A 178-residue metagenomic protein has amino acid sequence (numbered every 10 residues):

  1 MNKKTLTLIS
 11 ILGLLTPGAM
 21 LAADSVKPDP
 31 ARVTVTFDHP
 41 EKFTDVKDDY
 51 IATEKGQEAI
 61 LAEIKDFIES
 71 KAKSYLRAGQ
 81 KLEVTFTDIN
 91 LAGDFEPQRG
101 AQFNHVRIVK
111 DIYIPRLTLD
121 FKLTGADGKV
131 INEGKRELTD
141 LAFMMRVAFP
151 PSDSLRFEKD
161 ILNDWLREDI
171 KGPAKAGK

Functional and structural regions predicted by a protein language model:
M1-L8: Bacterial N-terminal signal peptides that target proteins for export
I9-P17: Bacterial N-terminal signal peptides
A22-A62, Q80: A structural "domain/chain start" motif
Y50, N132-D164: Short secondary-structure boundary motifs at beta->alpha junctions and helix caps
A62-S70, A101-I108: N-terminal post-signal-peptidase region of extra-cytosolic proteins
I64, I68, F149-K178: C-terminal/domain-edge helix-coil "capping" segments
K73-L82, K122-N132: A short, structured loop/turn motif at beta-sheet edges
F86-G125: Surface-exposed short loop/turn segments
